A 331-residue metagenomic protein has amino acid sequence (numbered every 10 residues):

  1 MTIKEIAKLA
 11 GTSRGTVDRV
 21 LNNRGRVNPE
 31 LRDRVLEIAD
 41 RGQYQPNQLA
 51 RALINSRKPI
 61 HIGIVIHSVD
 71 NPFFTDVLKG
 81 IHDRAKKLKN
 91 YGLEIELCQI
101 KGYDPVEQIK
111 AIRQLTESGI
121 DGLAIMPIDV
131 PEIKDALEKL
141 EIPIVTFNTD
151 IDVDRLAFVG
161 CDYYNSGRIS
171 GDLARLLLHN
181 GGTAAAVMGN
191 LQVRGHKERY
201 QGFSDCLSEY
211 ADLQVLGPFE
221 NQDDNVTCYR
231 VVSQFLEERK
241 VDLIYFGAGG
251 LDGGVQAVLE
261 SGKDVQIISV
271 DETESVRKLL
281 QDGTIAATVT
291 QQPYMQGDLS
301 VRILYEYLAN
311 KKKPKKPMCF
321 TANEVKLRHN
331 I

Functional and structural regions predicted by a protein language model:
M1-A52: N-terminal helix-turn-helix DNA-binding module of bacterial transcription factors
D40-P72: N-terminal helix-turn-helix/winged-helix DNA-binding helices and compositionally similar short basic alpha-helical
F73-L88, S166-S170, R194-D212, G253-G254 (+1 more regions): Short, solvent-exposed amphipathic alpha-helices that sit in or adjacent to ligand/effector-binding or catalytic
K87-E107, A185-A186, S204-V226: Short beta-strand elements in bilobed, periplasmic/extracellular small-molecule ligand-binding domains
K110, G122-E138, F203, E220-R277: Hydrophobic alpha-helical
I128-N165, T273-Q281: Flexible loop/hinge segments that line or gate small-molecule binding clefts
F158-A184, C228-Y229, E274-V276, Q292-A309: Hydrophobic alpha-helical segments within soluble ligand-binding/sensing domains
L207, Q292-I331: Hinge/cleft segment of the Venus flytrap/periplasmic-binding protein
